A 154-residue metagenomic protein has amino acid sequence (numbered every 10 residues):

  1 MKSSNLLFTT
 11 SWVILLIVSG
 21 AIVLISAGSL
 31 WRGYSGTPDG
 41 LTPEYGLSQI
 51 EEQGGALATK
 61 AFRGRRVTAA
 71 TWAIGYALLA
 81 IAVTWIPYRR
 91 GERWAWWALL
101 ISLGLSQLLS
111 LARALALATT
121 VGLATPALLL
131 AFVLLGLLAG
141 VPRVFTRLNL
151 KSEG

Functional and structural regions predicted by a protein language model:
M1-G154: Topology signature of small-to-medium multi-pass alpha-helical membrane proteins
